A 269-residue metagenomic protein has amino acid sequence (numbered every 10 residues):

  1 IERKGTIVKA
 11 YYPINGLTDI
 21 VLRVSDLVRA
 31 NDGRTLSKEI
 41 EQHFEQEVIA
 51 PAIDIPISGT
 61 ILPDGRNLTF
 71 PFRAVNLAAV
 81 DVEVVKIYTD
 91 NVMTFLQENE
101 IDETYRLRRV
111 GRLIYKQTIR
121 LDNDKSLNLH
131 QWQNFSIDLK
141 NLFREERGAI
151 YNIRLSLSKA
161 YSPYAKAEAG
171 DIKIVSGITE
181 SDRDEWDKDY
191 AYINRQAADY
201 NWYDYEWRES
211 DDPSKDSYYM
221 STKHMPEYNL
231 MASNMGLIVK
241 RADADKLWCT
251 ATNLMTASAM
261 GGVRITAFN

Functional and structural regions predicted by a protein language model:
I1-N269: N-terminal, cleavable Sec-dependent signal peptides of secreted/periplasmic/extracellular proteins
